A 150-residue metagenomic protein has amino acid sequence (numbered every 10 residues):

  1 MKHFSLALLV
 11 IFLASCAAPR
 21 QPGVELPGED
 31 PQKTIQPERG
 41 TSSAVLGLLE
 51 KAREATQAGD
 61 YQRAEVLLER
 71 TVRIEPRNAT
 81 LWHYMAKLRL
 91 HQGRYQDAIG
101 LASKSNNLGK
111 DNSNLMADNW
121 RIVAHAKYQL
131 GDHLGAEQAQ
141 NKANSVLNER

Functional and structural regions predicted by a protein language model:
V10-Q36: Bacterial Sec signal peptide processing site at the extreme N-terminus
G23, Q32-R73, L130, Q138: Post-signal-peptide N-terminal segment of Sec-exported extracytoplasmic proteins
R70-T71, K104-S105, A143: Canonical positions in the second alpha-helix
